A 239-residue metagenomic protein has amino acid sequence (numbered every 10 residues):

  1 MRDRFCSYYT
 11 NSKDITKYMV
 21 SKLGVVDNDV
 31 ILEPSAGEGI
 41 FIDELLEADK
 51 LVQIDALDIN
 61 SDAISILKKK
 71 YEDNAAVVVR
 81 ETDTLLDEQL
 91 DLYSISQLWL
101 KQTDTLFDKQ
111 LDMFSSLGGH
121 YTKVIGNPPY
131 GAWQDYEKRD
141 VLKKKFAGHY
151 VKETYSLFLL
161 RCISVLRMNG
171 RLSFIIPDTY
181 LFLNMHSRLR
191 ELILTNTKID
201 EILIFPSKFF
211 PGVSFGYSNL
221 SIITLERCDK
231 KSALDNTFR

Functional and structural regions predicted by a protein language model:
R4-K22, S35-L45, D49-L51, I59-I66 (+4 more regions): Signature of N6-adenine DNA methyltransferases within the class I
D27-G37: Conserved class I S-adenosyl-L-methionine
V30, V52-D55: Short active-site oxyanion
L67-V77: Short, conserved SAM-binding/catalytic segment of Class I S-adenosyl-L-methionine-dependent methyltransferases
V78-V79, I95: Short hydrophobic transmembrane-like helices used for membrane targeting/insertion
